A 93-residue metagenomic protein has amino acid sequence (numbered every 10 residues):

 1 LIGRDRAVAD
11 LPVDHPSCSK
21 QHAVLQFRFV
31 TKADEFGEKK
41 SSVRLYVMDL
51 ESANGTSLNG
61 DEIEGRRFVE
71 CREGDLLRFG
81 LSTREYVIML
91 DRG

Functional and structural regions predicted by a protein language model:
L1-L81: Forkhead-associated
S41, Y86-G93: Short, compositionally biased
